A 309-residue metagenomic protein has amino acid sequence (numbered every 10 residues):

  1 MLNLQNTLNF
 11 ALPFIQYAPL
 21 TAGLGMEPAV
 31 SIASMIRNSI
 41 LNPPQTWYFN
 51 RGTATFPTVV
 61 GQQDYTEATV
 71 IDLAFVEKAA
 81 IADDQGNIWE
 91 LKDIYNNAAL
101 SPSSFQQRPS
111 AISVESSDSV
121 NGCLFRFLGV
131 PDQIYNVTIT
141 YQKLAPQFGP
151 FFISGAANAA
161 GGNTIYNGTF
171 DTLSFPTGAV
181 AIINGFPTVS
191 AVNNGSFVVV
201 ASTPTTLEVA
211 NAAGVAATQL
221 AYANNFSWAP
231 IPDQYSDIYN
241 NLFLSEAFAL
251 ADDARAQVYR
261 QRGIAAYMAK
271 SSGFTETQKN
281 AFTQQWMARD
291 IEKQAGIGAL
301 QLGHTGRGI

Functional and structural regions predicted by a protein language model:
M1-F152, T206-E208, A212, L220-I309: Glycine-enriched, solvent-exposed interface loops adjoining structured elements
Y141, P150-A179, N184-P230: Small/polar beta-strand repeat architecture
